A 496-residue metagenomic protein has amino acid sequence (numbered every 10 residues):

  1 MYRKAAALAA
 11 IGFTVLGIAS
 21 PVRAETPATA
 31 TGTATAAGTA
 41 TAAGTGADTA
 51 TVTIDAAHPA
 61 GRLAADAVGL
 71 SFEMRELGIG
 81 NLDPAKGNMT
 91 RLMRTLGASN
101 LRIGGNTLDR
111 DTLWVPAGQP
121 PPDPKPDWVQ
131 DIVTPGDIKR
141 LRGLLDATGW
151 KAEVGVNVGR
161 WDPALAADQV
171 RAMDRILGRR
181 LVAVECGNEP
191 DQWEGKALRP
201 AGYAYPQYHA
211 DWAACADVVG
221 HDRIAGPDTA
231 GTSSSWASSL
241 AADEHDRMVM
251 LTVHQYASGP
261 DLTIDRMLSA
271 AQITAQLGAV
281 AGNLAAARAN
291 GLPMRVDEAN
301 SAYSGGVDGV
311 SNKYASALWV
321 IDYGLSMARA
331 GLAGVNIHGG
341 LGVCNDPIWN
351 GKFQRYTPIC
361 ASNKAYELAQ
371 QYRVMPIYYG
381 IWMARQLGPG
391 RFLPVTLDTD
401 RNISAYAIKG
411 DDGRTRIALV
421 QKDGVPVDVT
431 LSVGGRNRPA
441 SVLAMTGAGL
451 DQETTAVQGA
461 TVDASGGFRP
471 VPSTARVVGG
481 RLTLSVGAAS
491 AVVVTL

Functional and structural regions predicted by a protein language model:
R3-L8, L16-T33, A37-C186, P190-S234 (+6 more regions): Non-catalytic accessory regions flanking glycosidase/transglycosidase catalytic cores in CAZymes
D137, D211, Q276-A279, W319: Hydrophobic alpha-helical membrane-association signature
D168-A172, T229-T252, A302-A315, C344-P347: Substrate-binding cleft/loops of secretory-pathway carbohydrate-active enzymes
E194-Y203, H254-L277: Substrate-binding/catalytic cleft of secreted carbohydrate-active enzymes, primarily glycoside hydrolases
G259-I264, A285-S316, P347: Active-site clefts of carbohydrate-active enzymes
A275-G278, D400-N402: A Trp-anchored, charged/polar loop motif used as the substrate-binding/catalytic surface of acyl/ester-handling
